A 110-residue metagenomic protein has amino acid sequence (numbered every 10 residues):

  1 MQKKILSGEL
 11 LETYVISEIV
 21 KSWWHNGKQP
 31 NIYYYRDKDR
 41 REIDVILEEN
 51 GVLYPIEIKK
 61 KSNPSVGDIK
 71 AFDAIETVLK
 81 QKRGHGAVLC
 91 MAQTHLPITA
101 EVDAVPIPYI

Functional and structural regions predicted by a protein language model:
M1-I110: A cross-kingdom feature that marks ATP-driven nucleic-acid transaction machinery
